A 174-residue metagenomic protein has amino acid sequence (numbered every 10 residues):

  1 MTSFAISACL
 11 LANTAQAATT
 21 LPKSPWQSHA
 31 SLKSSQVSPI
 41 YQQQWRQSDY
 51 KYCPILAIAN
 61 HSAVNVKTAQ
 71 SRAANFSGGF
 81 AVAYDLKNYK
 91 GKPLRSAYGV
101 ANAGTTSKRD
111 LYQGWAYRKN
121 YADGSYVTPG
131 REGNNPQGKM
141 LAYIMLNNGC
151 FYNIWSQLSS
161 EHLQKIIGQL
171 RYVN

Functional and structural regions predicted by a protein language model:
T2-C9: Bacterial N-terminal signal peptides
L11, Q36, E161-Q164: Generic marker of "main functional regions" within proteins
N13-A17: Sec/Tat signal peptide C-region and signal peptidase I cleavage site
T19-N147: Short, solvent-exposed recognition patches
N147-N174: Surface-exposed amphipathic alpha-helical segments
